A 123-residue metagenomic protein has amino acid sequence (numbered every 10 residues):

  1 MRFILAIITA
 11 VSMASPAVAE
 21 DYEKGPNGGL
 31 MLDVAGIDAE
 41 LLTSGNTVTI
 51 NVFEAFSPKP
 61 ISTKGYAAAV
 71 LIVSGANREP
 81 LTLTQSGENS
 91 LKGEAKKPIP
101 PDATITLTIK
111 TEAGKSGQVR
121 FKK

Functional and structural regions predicted by a protein language model:
M1-I4: Positively charged n-region of N-terminal signal peptides that target proteins for export
I7-A10: Hydrophobic helical h-region of N-terminal Sec-dependent signal peptides in bacterial secretory/periplasmic proteins
A14-P16: N-terminal signal peptide c-region/cleavage motif recognized by signal peptidases
V18-K123: Intrinsically disordered, low-complexity terminal tails/loops enriched in metal-binding residues
